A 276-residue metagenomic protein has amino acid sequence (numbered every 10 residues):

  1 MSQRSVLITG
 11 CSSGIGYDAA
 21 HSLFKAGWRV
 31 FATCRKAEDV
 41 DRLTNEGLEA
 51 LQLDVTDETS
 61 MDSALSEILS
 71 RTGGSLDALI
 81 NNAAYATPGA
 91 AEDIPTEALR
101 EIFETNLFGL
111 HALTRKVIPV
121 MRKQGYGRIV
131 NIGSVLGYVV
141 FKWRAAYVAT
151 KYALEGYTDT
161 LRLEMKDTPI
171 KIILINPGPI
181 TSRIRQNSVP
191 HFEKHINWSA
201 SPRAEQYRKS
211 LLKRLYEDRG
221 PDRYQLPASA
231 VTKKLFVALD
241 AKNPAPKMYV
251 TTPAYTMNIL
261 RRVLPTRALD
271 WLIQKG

Functional and structural regions predicted by a protein language model:
S12-S13: Conserved glycine-rich cofactor-binding loop
L53-S63, T96-E97: The beta1-alpha1 cofactor-binding region of Rossmann-like NAD(H)/NADP(H)-dependent oxidoreductases
N82-T87: Conserved NAD(P)H cofactor-binding loop of Rossmann-fold oxidoreductase domains
A90-A91, A98-R100: Substrate-binding pocket helix/loop in short-chain dehydrogenase/reductase
T114, T150: Active-site helix of classical SDR
S134: Residue(s) in the substrate-gating loop at a strand-loop-helix junction that position the organic substrate next
D167-R219: C-terminal beta-strand-loop-alpha-helix "lid" module of Rossmann-like NAD(P)-dependent dehydrogenases
